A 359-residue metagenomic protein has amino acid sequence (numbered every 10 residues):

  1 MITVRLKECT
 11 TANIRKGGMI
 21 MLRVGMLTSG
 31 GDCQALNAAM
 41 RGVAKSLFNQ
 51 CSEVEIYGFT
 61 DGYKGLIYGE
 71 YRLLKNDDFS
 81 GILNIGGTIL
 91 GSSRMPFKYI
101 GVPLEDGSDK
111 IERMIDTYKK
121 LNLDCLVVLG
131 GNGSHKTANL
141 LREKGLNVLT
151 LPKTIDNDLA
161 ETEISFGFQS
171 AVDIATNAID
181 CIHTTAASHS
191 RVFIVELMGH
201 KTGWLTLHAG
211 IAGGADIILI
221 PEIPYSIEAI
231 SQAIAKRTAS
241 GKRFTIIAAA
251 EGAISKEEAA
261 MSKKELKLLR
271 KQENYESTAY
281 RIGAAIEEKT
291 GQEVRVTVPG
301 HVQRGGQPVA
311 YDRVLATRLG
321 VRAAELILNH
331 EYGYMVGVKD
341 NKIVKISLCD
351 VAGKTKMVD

Functional and structural regions predicted by a protein language model:
M1-I20: Short, Lys/Arg-enriched N-terminal segments with co-localized hydrophobic residues within the first ~10-30 amino acids
M21-E70: N-terminal phosphate-binding or glycine-rich loops at protein starts, especially the Walker A/P-loop of NTPases
D32-V43, L66-I67, I111-E112, L123-N139 (+6 more regions): Short glycine/serine/threonine-rich phosphate/pyrophosphate-binding segments that cradle anionic phosphate groups
C51, L141-S165, V172, L219-S226: Short, acidic/small-residue loops that bind anionic groups at enzyme active sites
E53-F59, T185-V192, R243-I247, G283 (+2 more regions): Flexible, glycine/charged-enriched surface loops at secondary-structure junctions
Y68-L126, G133, F166-D173, N177: Glycine-rich oxoanion-binding loops at beta->alpha junctions
T117, V128-G130, K136-L140, F168-A187 (+1 more regions): Accessory alpha-helical/coil subdomains and C-terminal extensions that flank or cap enzyme catalytic cores
R281, Y334-D359: Phosphate-binding loop/pocket of nucleotide- and phosphate-handling active sites
